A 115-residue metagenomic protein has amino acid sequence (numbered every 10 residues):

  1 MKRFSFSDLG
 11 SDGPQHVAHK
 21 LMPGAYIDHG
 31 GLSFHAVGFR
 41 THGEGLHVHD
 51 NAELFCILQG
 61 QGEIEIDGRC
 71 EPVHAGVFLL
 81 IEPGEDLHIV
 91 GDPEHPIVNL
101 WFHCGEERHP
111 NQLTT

Functional and structural regions predicted by a protein language model:
S5-D8, W101: Structural signal for conserved beta-strand scaffold positions within catalytic alpha/beta enzyme cores
L9-L46, C104-E107: A short glycine-rich, His/Asp/Glu-containing loop-to-beta-strand
H42-H49, I66, V90-D92: Short histidine-centered beta-strand/loop micro-motifs that create catalytic or ligand/metal-coordination sites
V48-I64: Short, conserved beta-strand element in jelly-roll/cupin
L58, E65-D67, V90, L100: Beta-strand residues in well-ordered beta-sheet regions across diverse protein folds
G68-P83: Short acidic-glycine-tyrosine-enriched beta hairpin
P83-H109: Ligand-binding loop in jelly-roll beta-barrel domains
